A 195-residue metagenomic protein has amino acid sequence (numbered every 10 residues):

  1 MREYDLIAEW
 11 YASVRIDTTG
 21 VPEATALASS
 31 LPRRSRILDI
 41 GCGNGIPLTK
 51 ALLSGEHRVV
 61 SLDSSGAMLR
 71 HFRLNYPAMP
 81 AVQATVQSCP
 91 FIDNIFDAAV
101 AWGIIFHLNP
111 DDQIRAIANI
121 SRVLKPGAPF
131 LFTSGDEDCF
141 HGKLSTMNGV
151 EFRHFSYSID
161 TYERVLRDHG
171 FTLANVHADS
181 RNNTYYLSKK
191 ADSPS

Functional and structural regions predicted by a protein language model:
M1-R33: Conserved class I S-adenosyl-L-methionine
L38, N44-S88: Class I SAM-dependent methyltransferase SAM/SAH-binding core
V100: A conserved beta-strand element that flanks and buttresses the S-adenosyl-L-methionine
I114-P126: A short glycine-rich, Lys/Arg-flanked "PGG" loop and its adjoining helix->strand segment in the class I
G127-S134: Conserved beta-strand signature within the Rossmann-like core of class I S-adenosyl-L-methionine
G135-R153: Short, glycine-/aromatic-enriched active-site segment of Class I SAM-dependent methyltransferases
H154-H169: Short alpha-helix
A178-S195: Core SAM-dependent methyltransferase catalytic element
